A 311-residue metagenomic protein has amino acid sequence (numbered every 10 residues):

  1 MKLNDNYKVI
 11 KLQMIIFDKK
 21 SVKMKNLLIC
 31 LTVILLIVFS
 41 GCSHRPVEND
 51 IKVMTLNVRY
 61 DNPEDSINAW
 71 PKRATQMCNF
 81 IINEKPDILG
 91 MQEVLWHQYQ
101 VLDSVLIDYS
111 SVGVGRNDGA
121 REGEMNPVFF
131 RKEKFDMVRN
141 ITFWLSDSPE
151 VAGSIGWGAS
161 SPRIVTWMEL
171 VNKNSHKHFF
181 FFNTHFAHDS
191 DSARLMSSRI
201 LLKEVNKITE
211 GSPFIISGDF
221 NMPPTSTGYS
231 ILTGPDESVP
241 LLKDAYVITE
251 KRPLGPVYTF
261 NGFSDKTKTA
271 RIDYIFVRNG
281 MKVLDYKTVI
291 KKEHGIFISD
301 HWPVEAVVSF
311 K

Functional and structural regions predicted by a protein language model:
M1-D50: Bacterial Sec-dependent N-terminal signal peptides
I10, L28, F39-V105, D118-E124 (+1 more regions): N-terminal, active-site-proximal structural segment of metallo-dependent hydrolase catalytic domains
I51-V58, M77-L102, F129, M168 (+6 more regions): Active-site beta-strand/loop signature of hydrolases that rely on acidic residues for catalysis
V58-D61, L95-Q98, R116-A120, K134-F135 (+5 more regions): Solvent-exposed loop/turn segments at secondary-structure junctions within structured extracellular/periplasmic domains
Y60-I67, M91, V138, D191 (+1 more regions): Short, solvent-exposed loop/turn elements at domain surfaces
P63-I67, P86-I88, S154-I155, N183-D191: Second-shell loop/turn segments in exported
I88-F182, T288: Structured beta-strand-rich core segments of catalytic domains in phosphoester-bond hydrolases
S192, V205-F214, M222-K311: Metal-dependent phosphoester-hydrolase catalytic domains
